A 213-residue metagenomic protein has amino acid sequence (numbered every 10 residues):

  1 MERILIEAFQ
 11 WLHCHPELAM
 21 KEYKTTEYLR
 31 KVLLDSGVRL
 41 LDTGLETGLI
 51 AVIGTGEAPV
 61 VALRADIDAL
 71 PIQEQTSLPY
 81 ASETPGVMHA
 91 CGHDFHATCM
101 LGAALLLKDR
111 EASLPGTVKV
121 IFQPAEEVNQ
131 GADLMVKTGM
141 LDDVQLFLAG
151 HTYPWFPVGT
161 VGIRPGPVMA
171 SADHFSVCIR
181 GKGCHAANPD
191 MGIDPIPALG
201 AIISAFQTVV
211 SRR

Functional and structural regions predicted by a protein language model:
M1-H89, T98, L105-L114: Acidic/His- and Gly-rich active-site-bordering loop/insert found across diverse amide/peptide-bond hydrolases
A8, A103, I202-A205: A ubiquitous structural signal for well-ordered alpha-helices
I50, L70, S77-M88, F95 (+1 more regions): Histidine/acidic-residue-rich, glycine-tolerant segments that coordinate divalent metal ions
G102-A103, M191: Residue-level detector of alpha-helical segments with a strong bias toward transmembrane helices and their helix-loop
